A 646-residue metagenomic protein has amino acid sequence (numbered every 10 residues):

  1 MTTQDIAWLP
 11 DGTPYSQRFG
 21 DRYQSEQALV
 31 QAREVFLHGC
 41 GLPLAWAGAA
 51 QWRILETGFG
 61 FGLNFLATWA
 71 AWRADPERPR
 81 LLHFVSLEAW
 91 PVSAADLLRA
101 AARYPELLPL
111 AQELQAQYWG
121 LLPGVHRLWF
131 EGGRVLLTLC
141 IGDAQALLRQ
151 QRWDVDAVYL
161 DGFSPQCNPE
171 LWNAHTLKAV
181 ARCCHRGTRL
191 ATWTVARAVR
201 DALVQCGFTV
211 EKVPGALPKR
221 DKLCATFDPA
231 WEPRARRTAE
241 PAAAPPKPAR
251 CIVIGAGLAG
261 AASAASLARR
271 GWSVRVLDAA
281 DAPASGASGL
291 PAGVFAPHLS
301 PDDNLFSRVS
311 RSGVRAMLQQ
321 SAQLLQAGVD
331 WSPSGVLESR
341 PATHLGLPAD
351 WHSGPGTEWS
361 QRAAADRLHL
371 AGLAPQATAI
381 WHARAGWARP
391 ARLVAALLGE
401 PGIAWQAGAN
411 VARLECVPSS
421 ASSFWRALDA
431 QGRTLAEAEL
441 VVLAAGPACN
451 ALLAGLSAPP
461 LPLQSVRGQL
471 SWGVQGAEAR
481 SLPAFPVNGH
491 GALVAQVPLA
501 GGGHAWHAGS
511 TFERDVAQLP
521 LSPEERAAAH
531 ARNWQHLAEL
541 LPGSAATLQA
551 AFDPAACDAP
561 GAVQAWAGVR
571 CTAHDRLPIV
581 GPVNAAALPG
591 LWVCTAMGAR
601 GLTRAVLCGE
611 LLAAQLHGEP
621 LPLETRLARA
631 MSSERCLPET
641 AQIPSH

Functional and structural regions predicted by a protein language model:
W46-V155, A174: The AdoMet/dcAdoMet-binding core of the Class I SAM-like
A249-R275: N-terminal Rossmann-like FAD-binding beta1-loop-alpha1 element of flavoenzymes
R269-G289: Glycine-rich FAD pyrophosphate-binding loop
A284, G432-P486, R526: Central helical "cap/lid" subdomain
S288, L299-P301, F306, A327 (+2 more regions): Active-site lid/adjacent beta-loop-alpha segment flanking the redox-cofactor pocket in flavoenzymes
G293-G372, Q376-A377: Dinucleotide-binding Rossmann-like beta1-alpha1 core, especially the glycine-rich loop that anchors the ADP
R384, A545-H646: C-terminal catalytic lobe of FAD-dependent flavoproteins
A407-W425: A conserved short coil-to-beta-strand element within the FAD-binding core of flavoproteins
